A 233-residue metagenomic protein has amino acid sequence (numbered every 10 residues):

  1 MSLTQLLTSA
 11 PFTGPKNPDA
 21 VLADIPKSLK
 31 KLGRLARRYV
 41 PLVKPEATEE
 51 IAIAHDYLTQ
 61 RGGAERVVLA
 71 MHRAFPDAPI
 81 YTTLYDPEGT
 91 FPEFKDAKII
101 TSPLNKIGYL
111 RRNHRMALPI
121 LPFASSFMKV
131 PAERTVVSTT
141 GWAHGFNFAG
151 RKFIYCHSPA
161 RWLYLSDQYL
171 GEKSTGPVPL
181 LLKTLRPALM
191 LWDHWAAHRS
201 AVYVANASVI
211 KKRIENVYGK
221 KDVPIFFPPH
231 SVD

Functional and structural regions predicted by a protein language model:
V43-P45, R73, S125-R134, G141-H157 (+1 more regions): Glycosyltransferases and closely related glycan-assembly transferases that use nucleotide-activated donors
P45-T59, T83-L84: Nucleotide-activated donor-dependent transferases that construct or modify glycoconjugates
A64-A74: Short amphipathic alpha-helix
A74-W142: Active-site donor-binding segments of glycosyltransferases and PAPS-dependent sulfotransferases
R134-V137, N147-G176, P224: Active-site proximal beta-strand in glycosyltransferases
T139-T140, S158, A207-S208: Helix N-cap/beta->alpha junction signal
G171-Y203, K211: Membrane-proximal helix-turn-helix segments that form the acceptor-binding/catalytic region of lipid-linked
V204-N206, I210-H230: Helix-loop-beta element that forms the nucleotide-linked donor phosphate-binding surface in glycosyltransferases
